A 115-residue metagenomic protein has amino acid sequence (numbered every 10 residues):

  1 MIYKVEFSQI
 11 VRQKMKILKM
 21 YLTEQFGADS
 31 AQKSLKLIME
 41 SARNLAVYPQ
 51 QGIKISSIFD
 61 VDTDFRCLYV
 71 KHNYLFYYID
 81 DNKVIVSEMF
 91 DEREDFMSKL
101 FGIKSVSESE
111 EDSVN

Functional and structural regions predicted by a protein language model:
M1-K36: Arg/Lys-rich, positively charged N-terminal/basic patches that mediate binding to nucleic acids
Y48-K83: Basic/aromatic recognition patch in beta-strand/loop cores that engages polyanionic ligands
N73-Y74, Y78-N115: Enriched for short, Lys/Arg-rich terminal
